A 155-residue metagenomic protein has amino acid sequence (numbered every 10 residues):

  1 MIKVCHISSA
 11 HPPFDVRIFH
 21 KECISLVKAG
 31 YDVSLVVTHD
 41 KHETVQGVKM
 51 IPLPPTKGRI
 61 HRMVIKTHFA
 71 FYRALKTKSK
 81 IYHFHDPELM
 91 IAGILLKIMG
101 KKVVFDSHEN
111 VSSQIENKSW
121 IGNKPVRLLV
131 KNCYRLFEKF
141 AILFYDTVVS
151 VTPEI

Functional and structural regions predicted by a protein language model:
M1-C5: Extreme N-terminal starter segment of soluble prokaryotic enzymes
H6-I65, E154-I155: N-terminal strand-loop element at the rim of the active site of nucleotide-sugar-dependent glycosyltransferases
P13-D15, S79, F105-K124, T147: A short, histidine- and acid-enriched strand-loop-helix "catalytic/donor-clamping" loop that lines the nucleotide-sugar
K49-L53, G100, I121-P125: Short, hinge-like loop/turn segments at secondary-structure boundaries
H68-L75, L95-M99, F105, V111 (+1 more regions): Membrane-proximal helix-turn-helix segments that form the acceptor-binding/catalytic region of lipid-linked
R73-M90, K101-V104: Short N-terminal targeting/anchoring amphipathic segment
E88, P153-E154: Alpha-helix/helix-capping structural signal
